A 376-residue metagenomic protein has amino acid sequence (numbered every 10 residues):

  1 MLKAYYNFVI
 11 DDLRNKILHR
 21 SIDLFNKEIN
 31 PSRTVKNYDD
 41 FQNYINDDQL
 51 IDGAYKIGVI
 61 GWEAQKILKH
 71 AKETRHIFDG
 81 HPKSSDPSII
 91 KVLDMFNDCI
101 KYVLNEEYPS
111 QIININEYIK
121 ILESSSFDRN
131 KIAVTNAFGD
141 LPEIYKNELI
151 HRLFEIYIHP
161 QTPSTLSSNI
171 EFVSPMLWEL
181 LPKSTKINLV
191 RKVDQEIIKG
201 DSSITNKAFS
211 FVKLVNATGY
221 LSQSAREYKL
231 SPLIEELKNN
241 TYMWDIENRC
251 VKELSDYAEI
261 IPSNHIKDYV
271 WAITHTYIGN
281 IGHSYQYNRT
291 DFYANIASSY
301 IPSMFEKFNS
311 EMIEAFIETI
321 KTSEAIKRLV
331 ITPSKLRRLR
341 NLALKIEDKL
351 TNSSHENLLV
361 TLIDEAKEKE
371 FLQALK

Functional and structural regions predicted by a protein language model:
M1-H19: Short, hydrophobic, well-ordered secondary-structure elements
K3-N7, I22-D23, I89-D94: "Short basic amphipathic alpha-helical interaction patches in structured regions
I10-D11, F25-N26, D86-P87: Short catalytic/ligand-binding loop motif for oxyanion handling, primarily in non-cytosolic enzymes, centered on
N15, S85, E106, S110 (+2 more regions): Alpha-solenoid repeat scaffolds
K16, T34-D39, D79, I100-E107 (+1 more regions): Eukaryote-specific, cytoplasm-facing alpha-helical/coiled-coil scaffolding segments in long proteins
K16-K69, E73-T74: Flexible secondary-structure boundary motifs
K56-I115: Charge-enriched, short contiguous segments at helix-coil
I115-K376: Non-catalytic all-alpha helical scaffold/repeat segments
